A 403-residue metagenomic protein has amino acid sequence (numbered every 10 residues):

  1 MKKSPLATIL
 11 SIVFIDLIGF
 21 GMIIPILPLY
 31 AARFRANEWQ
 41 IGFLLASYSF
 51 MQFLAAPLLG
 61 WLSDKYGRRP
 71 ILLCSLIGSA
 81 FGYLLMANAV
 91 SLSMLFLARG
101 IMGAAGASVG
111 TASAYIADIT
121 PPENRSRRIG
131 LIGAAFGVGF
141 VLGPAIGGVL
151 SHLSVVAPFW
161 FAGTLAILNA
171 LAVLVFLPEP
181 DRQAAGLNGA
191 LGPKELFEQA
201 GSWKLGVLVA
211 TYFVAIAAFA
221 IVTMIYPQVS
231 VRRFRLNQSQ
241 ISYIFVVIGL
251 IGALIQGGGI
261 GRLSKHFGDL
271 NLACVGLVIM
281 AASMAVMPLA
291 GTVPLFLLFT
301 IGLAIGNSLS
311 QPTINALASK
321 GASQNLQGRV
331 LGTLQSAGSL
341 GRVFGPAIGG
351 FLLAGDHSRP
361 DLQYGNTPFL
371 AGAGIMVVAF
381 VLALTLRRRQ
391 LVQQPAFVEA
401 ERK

Functional and structural regions predicted by a protein language model:
K2-K3, P178-T211, R233, A400-K403: Juxtamembrane intracellular "pre-TM" segments in multi-pass secondary transporters
P25-W39, M224-Q240: Short amphipathic helix-loop junctions that connect adjacent transmembrane helices in Major Facilitator Superfamily/SLC
R35, G67, N88-S93, L289-G291: Helix-breaking motifs and short loop linkers at transmembrane-helix boundaries and internal kinks in secondary membrane
A56-G67, I255-D269, L353: Helix-to-loop junctions at the C-terminal end of transmembrane segments in multipass secondary transporters
P70-L85, N271-V286: Structural signature of the two symmetry-related core transmembrane helices
A98-V138: Cytoplasmic helix-loop-helix junction between adjacent transmembrane helices in 12-TM secondary transporters
I132-L174: Helix-loop-helix hairpin linking two adjacent transmembrane segments in secondary transporters
S151-T164, F351-I375: A membrane-interface helix-boundary motif in multi-pass transporters
